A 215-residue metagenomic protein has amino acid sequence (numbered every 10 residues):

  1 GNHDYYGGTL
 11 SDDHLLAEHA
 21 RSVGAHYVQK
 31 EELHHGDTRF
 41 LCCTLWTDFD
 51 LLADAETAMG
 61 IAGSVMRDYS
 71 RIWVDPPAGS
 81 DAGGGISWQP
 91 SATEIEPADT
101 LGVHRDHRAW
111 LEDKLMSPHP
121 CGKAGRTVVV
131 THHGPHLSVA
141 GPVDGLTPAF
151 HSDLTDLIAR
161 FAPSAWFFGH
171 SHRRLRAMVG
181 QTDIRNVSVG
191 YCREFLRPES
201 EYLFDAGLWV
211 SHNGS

Functional and structural regions predicted by a protein language model:
G1-N2, H132, G169-H170: Active-site glycine-centered loops adjacent to acidic/histidine catalytic or metal-binding residues that shape
N2-S22, L51-A53, V139-D144, L175-G180 (+1 more regions): Metal-dependent catalytic neighborhoods of phosphoester/phosphodiester hydrolases
Y5-S11, L15, P97, K123-A124 (+2 more regions): N-terminal active-site segment of His-dependent metallophosphoesterases
A25-V28: A conserved beta-strand/loop element that lines the FAD pocket in flavoprotein oxidoreductases
E32-C42, T47, M178-D183: Beta-strand-turn-beta hairpins that frame and shape the catalytic cleft of phosphate-ester-processing enzymes
L41-T127, P135-S138: Active-site-proximal loop/helix segment associated with metal-binding centers of metalloenzymes
G141, G145-S164, H172-S215: Binuclear metal-dependent phosphoesterase catalytic core
